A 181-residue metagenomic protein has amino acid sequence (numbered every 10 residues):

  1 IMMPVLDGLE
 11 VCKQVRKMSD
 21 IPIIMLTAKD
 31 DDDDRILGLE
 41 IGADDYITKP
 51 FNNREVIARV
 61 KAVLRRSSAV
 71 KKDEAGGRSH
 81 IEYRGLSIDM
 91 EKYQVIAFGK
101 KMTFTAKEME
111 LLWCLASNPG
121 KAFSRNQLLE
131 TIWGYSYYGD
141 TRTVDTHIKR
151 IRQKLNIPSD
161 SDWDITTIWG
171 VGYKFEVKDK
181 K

Functional and structural regions predicted by a protein language model:
M3: Receiver (REC) domain active-site loop signature in two-component systems and cognate sites in sensor histidine kinases
D7-E10: Acidic catalytic/metal-coordinating carboxylates
K13, K17-M18, P22-E82: Basic, amphipathic DNA-recognition helix from helix-turn-helix-like DNA-binding domains
I24-L26, L112, T166: Conserved hydrophobic packing residues within short motifs/helices of P-loop NTPase cores of ABC-family ATPases
R54, K121-I132: Short coil-to-helix segment of the ABC ATPase nucleotide-binding domain corresponding to the Q-loop/switch region
R59, K107, H147: Residues within the DNA-recognition helix of helix-turn-helix
A62-A122, N126, D160, F175-E176: Short, Lys/Arg-enriched segments at the junction into DNA-binding effector domains of transcriptional regulators
V70-K72, R78, T103, T146-I148 (+1 more regions): DNA-binding patch around the recognition helix
